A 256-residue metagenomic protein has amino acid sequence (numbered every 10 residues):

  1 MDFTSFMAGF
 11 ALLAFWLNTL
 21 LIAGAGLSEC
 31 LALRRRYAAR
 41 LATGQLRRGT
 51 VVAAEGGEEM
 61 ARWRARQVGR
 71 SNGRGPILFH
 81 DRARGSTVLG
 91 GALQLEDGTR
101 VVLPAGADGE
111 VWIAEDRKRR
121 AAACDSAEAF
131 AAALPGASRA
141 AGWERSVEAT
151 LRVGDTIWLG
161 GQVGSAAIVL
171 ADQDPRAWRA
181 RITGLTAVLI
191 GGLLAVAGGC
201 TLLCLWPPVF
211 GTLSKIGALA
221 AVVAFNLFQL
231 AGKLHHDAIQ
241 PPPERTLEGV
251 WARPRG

Functional and structural regions predicted by a protein language model:
M1-T19, C204-V222: Hydrophobic alpha-helical transmembrane segments
T19-R48, L227-V250: Transmembrane-cytosolic junction motif
A25-T87, G164: Single-stranded nucleic-acid-binding OB-fold domains
Q45, Q67-W158, G164-A167, R179-L185 (+1 more regions): Charged, low-complexity helical/coil segments in non-catalytic cytosolic or luminal regions
A167-P208, Q229-I239: Cytosolic-side membrane-insertion boundary helix
L193-G199, K215-F225: Long, low-complexity intrinsically disordered regions
P254-G256: Long, low-complexity, intrinsically disordered segments
